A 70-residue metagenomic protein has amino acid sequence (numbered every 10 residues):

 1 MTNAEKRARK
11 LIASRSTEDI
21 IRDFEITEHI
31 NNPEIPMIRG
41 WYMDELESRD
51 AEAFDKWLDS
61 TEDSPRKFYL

Functional and structural regions predicted by a protein language model:
M1-L70: Extended, charge-rich alpha-helical interface modules
